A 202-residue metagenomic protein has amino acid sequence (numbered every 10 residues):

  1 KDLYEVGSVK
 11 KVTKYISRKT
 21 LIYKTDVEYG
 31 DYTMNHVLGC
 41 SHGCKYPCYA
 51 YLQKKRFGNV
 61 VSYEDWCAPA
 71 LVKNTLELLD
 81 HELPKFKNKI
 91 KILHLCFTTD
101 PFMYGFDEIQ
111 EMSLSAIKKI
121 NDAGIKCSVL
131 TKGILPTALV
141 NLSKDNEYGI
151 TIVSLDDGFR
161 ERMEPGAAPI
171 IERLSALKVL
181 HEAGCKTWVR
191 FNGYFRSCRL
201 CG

Functional and structural regions predicted by a protein language model:
K1-D2, W188: N-terminal amphipathic/basic-hydrophobic helices that include classical n-h-c signal peptides and signal-anchor
L3-S41, K45-G149, V153-G158: Conserved Radical SAM active-site core
P84, K118, S175-K178, E182: Surface-exposed alpha-helical segments enriched in charged/polar residues
G105-E108, R162-E164, R199-C201: Short, solvent-exposed loop/turn segments at secondary-structure boundaries
I109-M112, I171, C201-G202: Charged helix-capping and loop-helix junction motifs
S143-N146, M163-A167: Short, surface-exposed, charged loop/turn segments at secondary-structure junctions
G166, K178-L200: Conserved strand-turn element in the central/C-terminal portion of the radical SAM core barrel that lines
P169-S175: Active-site glycine-rich loop that binds ribose-phosphate moieties when present
